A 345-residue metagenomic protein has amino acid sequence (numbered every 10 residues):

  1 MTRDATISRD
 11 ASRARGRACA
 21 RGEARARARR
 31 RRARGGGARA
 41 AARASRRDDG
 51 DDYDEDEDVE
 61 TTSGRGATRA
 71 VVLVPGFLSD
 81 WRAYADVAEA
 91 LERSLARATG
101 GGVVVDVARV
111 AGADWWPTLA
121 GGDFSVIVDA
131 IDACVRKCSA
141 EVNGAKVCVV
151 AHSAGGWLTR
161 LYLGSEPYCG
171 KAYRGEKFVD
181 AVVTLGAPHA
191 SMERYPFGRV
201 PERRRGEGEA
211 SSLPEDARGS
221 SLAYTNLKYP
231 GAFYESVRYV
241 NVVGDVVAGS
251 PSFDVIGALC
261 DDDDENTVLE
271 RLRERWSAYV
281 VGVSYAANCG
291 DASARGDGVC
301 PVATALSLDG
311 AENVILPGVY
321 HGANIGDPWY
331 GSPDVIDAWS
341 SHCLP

Functional and structural regions predicted by a protein language model:
M1-A28, A33: N-terminal chloroplast transit peptides
M1-I7, A38-D48: N-terminal mitochondrial targeting presequences
D48-V59: Acidic, Ser/Thr-interspersed intrinsically disordered low-complexity regions
V59, G64-V147: Active-site catalytic motif of lipid deacylating hydrolases and related acyltransferases
V72-F77, V150, L185, V242: Short hydrophobic segments within beta-strands
A85, W157-G164: Short, hydrophobic alpha-helix immediately C-terminal to the catalytic nucleophile
A151, G155, T159, G186: Gly/Ala-rich beta-loop-alpha elbow adjacent to hydrolase catalytic centers
G164-P345: Helical cap/lid subdomain of alpha/beta-hydrolase-fold lipid enzymes that gates access to the catalytic pocket
